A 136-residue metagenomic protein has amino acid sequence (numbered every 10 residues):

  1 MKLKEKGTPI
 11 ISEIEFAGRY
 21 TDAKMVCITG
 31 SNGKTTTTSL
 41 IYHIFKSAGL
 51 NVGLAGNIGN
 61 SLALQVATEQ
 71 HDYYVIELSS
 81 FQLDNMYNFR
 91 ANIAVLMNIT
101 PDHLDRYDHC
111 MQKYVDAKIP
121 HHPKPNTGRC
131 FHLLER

Functional and structural regions predicted by a protein language model:
M1-E135: Phosphate-binding loop of NTP-binding sites
